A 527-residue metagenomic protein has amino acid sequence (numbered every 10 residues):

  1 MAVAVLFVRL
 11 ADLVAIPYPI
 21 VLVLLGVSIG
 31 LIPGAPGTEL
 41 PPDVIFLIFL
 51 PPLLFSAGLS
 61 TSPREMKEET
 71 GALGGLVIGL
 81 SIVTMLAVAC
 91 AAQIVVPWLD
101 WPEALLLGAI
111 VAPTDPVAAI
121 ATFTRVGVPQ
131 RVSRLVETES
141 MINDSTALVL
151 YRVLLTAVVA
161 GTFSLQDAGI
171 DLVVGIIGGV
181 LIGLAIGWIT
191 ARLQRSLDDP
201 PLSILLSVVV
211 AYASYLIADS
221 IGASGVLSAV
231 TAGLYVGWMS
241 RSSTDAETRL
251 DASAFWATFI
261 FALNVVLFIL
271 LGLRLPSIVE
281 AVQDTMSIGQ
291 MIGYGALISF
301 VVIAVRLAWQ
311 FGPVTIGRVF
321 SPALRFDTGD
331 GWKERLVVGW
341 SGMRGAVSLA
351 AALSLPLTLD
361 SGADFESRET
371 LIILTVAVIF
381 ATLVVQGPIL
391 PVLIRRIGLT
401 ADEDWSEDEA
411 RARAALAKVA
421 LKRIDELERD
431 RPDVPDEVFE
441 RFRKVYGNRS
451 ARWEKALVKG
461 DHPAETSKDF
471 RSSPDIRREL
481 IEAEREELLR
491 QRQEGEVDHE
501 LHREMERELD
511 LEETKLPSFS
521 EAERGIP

Functional and structural regions predicted by a protein language model:
M1-R411, E426, L489-P527: Transmembrane helical cores of multi-pass secondary ion antiporters/exchangers
L399-P527: Cytosolic C-terminal regulatory domains/tails of membrane transporters and channels
